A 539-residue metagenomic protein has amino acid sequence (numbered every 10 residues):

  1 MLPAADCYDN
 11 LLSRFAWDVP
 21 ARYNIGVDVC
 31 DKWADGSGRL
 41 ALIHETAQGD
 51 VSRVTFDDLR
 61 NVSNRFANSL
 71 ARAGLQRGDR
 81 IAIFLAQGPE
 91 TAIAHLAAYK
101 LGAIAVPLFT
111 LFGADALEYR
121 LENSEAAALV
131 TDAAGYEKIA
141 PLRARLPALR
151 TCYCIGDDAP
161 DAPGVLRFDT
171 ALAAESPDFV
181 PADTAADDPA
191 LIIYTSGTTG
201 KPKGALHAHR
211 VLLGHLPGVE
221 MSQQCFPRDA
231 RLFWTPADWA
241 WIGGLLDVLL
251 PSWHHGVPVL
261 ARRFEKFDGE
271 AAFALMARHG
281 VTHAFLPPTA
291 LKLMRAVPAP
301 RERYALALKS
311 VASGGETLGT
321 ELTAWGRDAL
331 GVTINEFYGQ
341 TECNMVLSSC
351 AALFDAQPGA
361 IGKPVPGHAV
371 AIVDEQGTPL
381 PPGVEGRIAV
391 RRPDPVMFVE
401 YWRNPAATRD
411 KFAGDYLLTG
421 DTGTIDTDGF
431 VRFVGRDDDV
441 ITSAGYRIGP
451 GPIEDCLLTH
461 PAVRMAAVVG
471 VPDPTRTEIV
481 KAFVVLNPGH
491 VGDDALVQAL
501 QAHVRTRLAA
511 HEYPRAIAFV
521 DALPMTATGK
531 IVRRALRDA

Functional and structural regions predicted by a protein language model:
G38-L40, C154, L172-Y194, K201 (+1 more regions): Conserved pre-ATP/AMP-binding loop-to-beta segment of ANL
S52-D57, A190-P217: Conserved AMP-binding A3 loop
S63-R65, A173, A205-F226, L291-R295: Conserved structural elements of the adenylate-forming
R72, I93-L96, K100-T170, G280 (+1 more regions): Structural core segment of the AMP-binding/adenylate-forming
D115-Y119, A127-D132, A284, R392-D394 (+5 more regions): AMP-binding/adenylate-forming catalytic core of the ANL superfamily
L213-T235, A240-T282, V297: Conserved AMP-binding/adenylation subdomain of ANL enzymes
H254, V281-L286, R295-A356, A369: Gly/Ser/Thr-rich phosphate-binding loop
P364-G367, T378-D410, I448: Conserved ATP/PPi-binding loop(s) of AMP-dependent carboxylate-activating enzymes
